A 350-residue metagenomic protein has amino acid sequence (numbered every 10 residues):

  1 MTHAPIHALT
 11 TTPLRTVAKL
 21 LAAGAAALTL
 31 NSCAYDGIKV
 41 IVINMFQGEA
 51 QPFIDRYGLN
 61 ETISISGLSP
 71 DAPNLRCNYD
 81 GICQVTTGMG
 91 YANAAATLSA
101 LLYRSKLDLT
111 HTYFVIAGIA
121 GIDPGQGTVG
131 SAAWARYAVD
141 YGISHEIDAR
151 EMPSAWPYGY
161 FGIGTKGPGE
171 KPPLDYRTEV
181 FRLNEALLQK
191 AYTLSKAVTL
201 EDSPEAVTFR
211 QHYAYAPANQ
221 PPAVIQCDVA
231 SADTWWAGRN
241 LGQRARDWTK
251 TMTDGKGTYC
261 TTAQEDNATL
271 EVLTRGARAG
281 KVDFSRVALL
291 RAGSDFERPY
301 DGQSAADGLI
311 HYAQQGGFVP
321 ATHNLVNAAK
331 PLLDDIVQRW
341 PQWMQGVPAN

Functional and structural regions predicted by a protein language model:
T2-H3, V139: Juxtamembrane helix-loop transition sites at the ends of transmembrane segments in multi-pass membrane proteins
H3-L21: Bacterial N-terminal signal peptides that target proteins for export
L28-S32: C-terminal segment of classical bacterial N-terminal signal peptides
A34-N350: Accessory terminal and edge-of-domain segments that mediate assembly/interaction and cofactor placement around
